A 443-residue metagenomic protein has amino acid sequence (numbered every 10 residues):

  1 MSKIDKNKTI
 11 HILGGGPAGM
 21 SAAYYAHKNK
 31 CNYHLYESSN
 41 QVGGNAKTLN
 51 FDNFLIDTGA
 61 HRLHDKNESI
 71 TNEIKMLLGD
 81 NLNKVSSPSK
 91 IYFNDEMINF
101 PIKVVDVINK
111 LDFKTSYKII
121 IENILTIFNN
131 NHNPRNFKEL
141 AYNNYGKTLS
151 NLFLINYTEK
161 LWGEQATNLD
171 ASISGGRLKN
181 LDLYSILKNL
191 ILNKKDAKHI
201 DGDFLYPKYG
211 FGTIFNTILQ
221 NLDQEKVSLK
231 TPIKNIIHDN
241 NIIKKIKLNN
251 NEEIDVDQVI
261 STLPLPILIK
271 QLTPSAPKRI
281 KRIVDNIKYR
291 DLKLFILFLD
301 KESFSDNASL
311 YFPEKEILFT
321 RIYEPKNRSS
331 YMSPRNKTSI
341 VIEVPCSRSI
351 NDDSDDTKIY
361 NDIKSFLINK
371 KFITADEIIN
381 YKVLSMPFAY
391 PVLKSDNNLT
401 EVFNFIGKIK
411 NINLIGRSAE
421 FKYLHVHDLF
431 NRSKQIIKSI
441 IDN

Functional and structural regions predicted by a protein language model:
K3, T48, P101, P325-N443: Conserved flavin/dinucleotide-binding core of flavoenzymes
K8-L35: N-terminal Rossmann-like FAD-binding beta1-loop-alpha1 element of flavoenzymes
A18, Q41, P266: Conserved Rossmann-like nucleotide-cofactor binding loop
H27-N50: Glycine-rich FAD pyrophosphate-binding loop
N29, T231-T357, S365-A375, L399-K408: Mid-domain catalytic core of redox enzymes that form a hydrophobic substrate pocket/lid adjacent to a catalytic redox
D52-N129: Dinucleotide-binding Rossmann-like beta1-alpha1 core, especially the glycine-rich loop that anchors the ADP
I70-V85, K90-F100, Y145-N151, N221-L229 (+1 more regions): Feature captures the FAD/FMN-dependent oxidoreductase FAD-binding
E96, D112, K118-I236, T262: Active-site/ligand-binding neighborhood in enzyme catalytic cores
